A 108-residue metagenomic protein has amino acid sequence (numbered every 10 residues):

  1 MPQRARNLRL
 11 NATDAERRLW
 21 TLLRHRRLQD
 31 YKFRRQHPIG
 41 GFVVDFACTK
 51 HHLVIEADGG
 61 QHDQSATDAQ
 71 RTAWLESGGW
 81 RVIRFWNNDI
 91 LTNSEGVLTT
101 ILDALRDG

Functional and structural regions predicted by a protein language model:
M1-K32, A69, T92, R106-G108: Solvent-exposed, charged helical/coil patches that constitute nucleic-acid or partner-interaction surfaces
N7-T13, I39-L105: Basic, amphipathic alpha-helical patches used to engage nucleic acids or provide basic targeting signals, exemplified
K32-F33, F42: A short, acidic/glycine-rich surface segment
R35-H37: Short acidic-hydrophobic surface loop/beta-edge motif
